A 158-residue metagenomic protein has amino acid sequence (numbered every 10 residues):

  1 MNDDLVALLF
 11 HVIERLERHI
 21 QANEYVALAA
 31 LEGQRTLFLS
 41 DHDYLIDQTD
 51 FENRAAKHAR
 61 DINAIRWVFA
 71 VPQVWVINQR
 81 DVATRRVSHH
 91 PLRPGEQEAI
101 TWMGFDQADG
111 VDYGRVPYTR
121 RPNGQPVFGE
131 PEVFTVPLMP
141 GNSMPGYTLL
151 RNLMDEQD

Functional and structural regions predicted by a protein language model:
M1-H58: N-terminal domain-onset segments
D61-D158: Low-complexity intrinsically disordered segments
